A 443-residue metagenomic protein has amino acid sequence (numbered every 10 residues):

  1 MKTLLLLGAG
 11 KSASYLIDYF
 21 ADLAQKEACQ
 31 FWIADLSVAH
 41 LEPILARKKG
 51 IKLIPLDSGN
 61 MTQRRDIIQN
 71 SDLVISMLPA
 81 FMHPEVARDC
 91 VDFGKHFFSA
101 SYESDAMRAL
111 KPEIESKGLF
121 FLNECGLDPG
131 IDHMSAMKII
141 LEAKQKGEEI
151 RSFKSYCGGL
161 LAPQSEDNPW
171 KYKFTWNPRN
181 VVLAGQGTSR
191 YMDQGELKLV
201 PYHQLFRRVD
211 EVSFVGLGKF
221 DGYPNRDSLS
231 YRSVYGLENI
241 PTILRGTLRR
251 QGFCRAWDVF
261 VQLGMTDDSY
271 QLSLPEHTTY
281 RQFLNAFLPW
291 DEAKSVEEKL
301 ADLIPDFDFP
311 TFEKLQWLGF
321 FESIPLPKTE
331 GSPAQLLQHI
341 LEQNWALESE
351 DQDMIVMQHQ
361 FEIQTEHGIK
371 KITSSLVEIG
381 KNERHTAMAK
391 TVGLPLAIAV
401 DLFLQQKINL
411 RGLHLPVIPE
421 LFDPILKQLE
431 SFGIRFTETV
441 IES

Functional and structural regions predicted by a protein language model:
S12: Hydrophobic/small residue at the entry helix of a nucleotide-binding pocket
L36-H40, S104: Helix N-cap at the beta1-alpha1 junction of Rossmann-like dinucleotide-binding domains, i.e., the first residues
K48-N60: Rossmann-fold cofactor-recognition segment
S58-N70: Conserved Rossmann-fold cofactor-binding substructure of NAD(P)-dependent oxidoreductases
D89-M107: ADP-ribose/adenylate-binding Rossmann-like module
S101-N123: Rossmann-fold NAD(P)-binding glycine/threonine-rich loop
D132-I150: Oxidoreductase and adenylate-handling cofactor-binding alpha/beta cores
Q145-S443: C-terminal catalytic/substrate-binding lobe primarily of soluble NAD(P)-dependent oxidoreductases
